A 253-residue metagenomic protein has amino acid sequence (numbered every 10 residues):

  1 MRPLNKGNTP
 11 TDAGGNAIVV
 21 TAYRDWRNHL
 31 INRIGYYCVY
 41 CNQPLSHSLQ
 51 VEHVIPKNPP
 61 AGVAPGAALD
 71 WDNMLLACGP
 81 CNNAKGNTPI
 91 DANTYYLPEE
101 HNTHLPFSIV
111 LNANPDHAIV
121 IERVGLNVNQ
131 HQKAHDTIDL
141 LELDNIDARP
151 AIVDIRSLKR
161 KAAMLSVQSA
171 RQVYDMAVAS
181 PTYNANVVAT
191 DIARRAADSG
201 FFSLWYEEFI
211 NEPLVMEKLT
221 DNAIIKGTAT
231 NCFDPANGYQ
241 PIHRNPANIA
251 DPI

Functional and structural regions predicted by a protein language model:
M1-Y37, P60-D72, T190: Short, charged surface segments at domain edges that flank catalytic/cofactor-binding sites
R2-N16, V120-R123, L140-D154, V173-D175: Charged, low-complexity surface segments at secondary-structure and domain boundaries
V19-V20, Y40-L76, K85-F107: Histidine-centered nuclease catalytic patch
A68, D72-L75, H101, V128-A134 (+2 more regions): Alpha-helix initiation and capping sites
Y95-N129: Internal, well-ordered alpha/beta segment that forms a basic, Gly-enriched binding/recognition surface
A134-I253: C-terminal, charged low-complexity interaction regions
